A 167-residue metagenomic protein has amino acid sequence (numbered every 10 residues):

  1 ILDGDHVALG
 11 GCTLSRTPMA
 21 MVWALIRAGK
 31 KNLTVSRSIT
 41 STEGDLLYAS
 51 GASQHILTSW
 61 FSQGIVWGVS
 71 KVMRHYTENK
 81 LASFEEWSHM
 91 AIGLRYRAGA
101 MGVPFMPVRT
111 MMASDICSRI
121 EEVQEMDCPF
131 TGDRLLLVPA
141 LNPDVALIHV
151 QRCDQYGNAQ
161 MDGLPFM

Functional and structural regions predicted by a protein language model:
I1-M167: Conserved alpha/beta enzyme-core scaffold
